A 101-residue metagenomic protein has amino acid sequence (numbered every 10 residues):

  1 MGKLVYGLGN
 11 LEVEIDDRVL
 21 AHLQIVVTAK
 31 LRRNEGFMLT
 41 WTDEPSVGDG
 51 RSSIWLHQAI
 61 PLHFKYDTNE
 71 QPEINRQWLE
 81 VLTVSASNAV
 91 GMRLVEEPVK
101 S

Functional and structural regions predicted by a protein language model:
M1-D16: Short, extreme N-terminal segment that most often corresponds to the first beta-strand
I15, H22-I25: N-terminal intrinsically disordered, cationic/polar leader segments that include organellar targeting peptides
D16, S53-H57, N75: Helix N-cap / beta->alpha transition motif
A21-H22, S46, E70: Short, surface-exposed beta-strand-loop junctions and turns on beta-sheet-rich folds
I25-R33: Short, intrinsically disordered, mixed-charge
R33-D43, M92-S101: Short glycine-rich, low-complexity/disordered patches
E35-D67: Short, structured protein-protein interaction patches enriched in aromatics and acidic/basic residues, typified by
T68-S101: Mixed-charge, glycine-accented linear interaction segment located at domain edges/termini
